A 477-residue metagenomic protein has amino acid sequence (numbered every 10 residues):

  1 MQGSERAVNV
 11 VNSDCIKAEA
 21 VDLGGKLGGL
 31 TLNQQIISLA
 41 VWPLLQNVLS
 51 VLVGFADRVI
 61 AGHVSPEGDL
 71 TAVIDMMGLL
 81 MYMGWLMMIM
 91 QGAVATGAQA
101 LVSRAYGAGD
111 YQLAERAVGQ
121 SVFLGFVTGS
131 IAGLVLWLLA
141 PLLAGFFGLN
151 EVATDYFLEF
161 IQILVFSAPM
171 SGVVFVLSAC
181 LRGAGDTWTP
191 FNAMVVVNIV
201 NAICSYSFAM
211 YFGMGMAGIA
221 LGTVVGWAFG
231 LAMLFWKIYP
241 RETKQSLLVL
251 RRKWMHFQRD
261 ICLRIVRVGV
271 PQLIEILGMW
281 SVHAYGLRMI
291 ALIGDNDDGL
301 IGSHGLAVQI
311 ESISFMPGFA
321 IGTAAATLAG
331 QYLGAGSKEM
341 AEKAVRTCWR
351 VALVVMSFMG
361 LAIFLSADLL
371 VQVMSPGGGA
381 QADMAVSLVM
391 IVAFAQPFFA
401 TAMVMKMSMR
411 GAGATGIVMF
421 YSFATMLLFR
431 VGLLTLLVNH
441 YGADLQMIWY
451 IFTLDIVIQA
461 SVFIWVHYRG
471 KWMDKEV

Functional and structural regions predicted by a protein language model:
M1-P43, V102-P169, V200, A209-V270 (+2 more regions): Short alpha-helical transmembrane segments in multi-pass integral membrane proteins
L27-V59, H63-E67, Y82-G97, L101 (+7 more regions): N-terminal transmembrane alpha-helices
S38-R58, I163, V197, G226-G230 (+2 more regions): Transmembrane helical elements of multi-pass membrane transporters/channels
V48-D75, A144-E151, S207-G213, L277-V308 (+4 more regions): Helix-terminus/linker motif at the lipid-water interface of multi-pass membrane proteins
V48-V51, F55, G129-W137, G172-V176 (+8 more regions): Hydrophobic positions within alpha-helical transmembrane segments of bacterial inner-membrane proteins
F55-V59, L134, L142, V176-C180 (+8 more regions): Alpha-helical transmembrane segments of multipass membrane proteins
I74-L134, S171-P190, I301-A367, F399-Y421: Small-residue-rich hydrophobic transmembrane alpha-helices
G92-A95, I163-R182, P190-N201, I219-F235 (+5 more regions): Short runs within selected transmembrane alpha-helices of multi-pass transporters and secretion channels
